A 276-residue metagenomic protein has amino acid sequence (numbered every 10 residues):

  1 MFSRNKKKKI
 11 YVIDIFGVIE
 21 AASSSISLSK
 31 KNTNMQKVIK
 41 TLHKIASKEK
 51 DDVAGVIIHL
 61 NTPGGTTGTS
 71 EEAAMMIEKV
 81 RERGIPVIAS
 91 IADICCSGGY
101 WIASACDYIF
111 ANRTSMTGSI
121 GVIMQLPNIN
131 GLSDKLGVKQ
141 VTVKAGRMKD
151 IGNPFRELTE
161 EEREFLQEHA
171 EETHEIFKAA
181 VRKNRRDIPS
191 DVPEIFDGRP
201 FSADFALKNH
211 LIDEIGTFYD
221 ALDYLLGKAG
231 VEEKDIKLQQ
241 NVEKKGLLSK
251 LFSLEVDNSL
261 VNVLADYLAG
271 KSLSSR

Functional and structural regions predicted by a protein language model:
M1-C96, C106-N112, I123-R276: N-terminal organellar transit peptides
G99: Pocket-flanking alpha-helical
M116-T117: Short glycine/proline-centered loop/turn elements that form peptide/ligand docking sites
